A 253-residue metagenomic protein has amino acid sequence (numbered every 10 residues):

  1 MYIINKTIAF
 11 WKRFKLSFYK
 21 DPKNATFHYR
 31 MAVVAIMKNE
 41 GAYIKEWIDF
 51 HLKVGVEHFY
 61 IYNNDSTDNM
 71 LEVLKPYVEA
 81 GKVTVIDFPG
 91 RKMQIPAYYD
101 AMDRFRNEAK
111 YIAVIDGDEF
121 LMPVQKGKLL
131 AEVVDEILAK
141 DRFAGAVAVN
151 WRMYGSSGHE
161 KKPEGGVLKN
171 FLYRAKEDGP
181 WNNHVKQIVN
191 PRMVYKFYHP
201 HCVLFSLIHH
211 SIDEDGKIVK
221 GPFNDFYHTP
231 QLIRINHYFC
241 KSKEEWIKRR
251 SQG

Functional and structural regions predicted by a protein language model:
M1-D49: N-proximal low-complexity "stem/linker" segments adjacent to membrane-targeting elements
M1-L16, Y98, P123-G253: Catalytic-site signature of metal-activated, phosphate-bearing donor transferases, centered on the GT-A/GT-A-like
D49-H58: Short, acidic, metal-binding catalytic loop of nucleotide-sugar glycosyltransferases
N63-P76, G90: A conserved acidic beta->alpha catalytic loop
N64, G90, D116-G117, Q125: Short acidic donor-binding/metal-coordinating loop in glycosyltransferase active sites
V78-M93, K186-Q187: Conserved donor nucleotide-binding strand/loop of the catalytic core
Y99-Y111: Active-site nucleotide-sugar/metal-binding loop of Leloir-type enzymes
A109-P123: Short beta-strand-to-loop acidic/aromatic patch adjacent to the donor-nucleotide binding site
